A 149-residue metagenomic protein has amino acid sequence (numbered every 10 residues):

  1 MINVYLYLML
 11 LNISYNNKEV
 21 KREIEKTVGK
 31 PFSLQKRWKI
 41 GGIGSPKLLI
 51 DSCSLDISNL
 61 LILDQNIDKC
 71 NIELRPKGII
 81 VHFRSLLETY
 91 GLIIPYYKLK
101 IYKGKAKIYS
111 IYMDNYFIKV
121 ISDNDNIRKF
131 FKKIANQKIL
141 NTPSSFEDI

Functional and structural regions predicted by a protein language model:
M1-M9: N-terminal amphipathic/basic-hydrophobic helices that include classical n-h-c signal peptides and signal-anchor
N3, I40-I43, K77: Feature targets compositionally biased, intrinsically disordered low-complexity regions with long contiguous runs
Y7, L55-S58, I62, H82 (+1 more regions): A near-ubiquitous, low-amplitude feature marking generic local secondary-structure context
L10-S52, K98-I149: Acidic, Ser/Thr- and proline-rich intrinsically disordered linker/docking segments of eukaryotic scaffolds
W38, S54-S58, L87-I93: Short, mixed-charge, low-aromatic patches
G42-K69: Short, contiguous, helix-prone interaction/anchoring segments in small proteins
D64-N66, C70-N71, P76-K98: Phosphoinositide-binding peripheral membrane targeting modules
